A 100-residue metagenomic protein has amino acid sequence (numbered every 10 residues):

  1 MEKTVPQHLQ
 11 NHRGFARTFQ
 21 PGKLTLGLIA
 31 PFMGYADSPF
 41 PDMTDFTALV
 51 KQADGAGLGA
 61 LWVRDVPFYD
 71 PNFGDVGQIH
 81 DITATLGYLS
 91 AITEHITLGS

Functional and structural regions predicted by a protein language model:
E2-I92: N-terminal beta1-alpha1-beta2 module of alpha/beta enzyme domains
T93-S100: Conserved catalytic cysteine-centered active-site region of acyl-thioester-dependent Claisen-condensing enzymes
